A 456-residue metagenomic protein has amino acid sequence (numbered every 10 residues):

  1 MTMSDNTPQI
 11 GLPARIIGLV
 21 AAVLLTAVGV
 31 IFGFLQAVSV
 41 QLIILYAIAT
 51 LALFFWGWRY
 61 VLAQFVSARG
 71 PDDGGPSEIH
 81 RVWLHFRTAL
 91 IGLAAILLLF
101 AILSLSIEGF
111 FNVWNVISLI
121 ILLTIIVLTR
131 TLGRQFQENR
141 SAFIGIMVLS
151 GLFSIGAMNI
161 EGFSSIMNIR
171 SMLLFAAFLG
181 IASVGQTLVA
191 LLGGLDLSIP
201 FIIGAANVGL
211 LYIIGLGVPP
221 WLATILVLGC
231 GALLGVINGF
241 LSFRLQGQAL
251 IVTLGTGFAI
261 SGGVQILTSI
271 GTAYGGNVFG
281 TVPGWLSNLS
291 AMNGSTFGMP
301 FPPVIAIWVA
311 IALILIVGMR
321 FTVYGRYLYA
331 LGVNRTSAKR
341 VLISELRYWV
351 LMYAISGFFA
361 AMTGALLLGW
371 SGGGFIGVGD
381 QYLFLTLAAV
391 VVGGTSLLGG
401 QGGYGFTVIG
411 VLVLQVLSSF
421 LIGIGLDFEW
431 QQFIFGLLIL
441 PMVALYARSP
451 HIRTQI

Functional and structural regions predicted by a protein language model:
T2-F32, V40-F153, L313-I314, V333-T336 (+2 more regions): Cytosolic-side transmembrane-helix boundaries in multi-pass membrane proteins
I10, G18, S77-E78, A360 (+1 more regions): Transmembrane alpha-helical segments in multi-pass inner-membrane proteins
L35-V40, S104-F111, N159-S171, V264-G271 (+4 more regions): Inter-helical junctions in multi-pass inner-membrane proteins, predominant in energy-converting antiporter-like
F110, A249-F321, Y348-L351, S371-G379 (+1 more regions): Transmembrane helix-bundle core of multi-pass membrane transporters and related energy-transducing complexes
V148-N159, S164-L216, L241-Q246, S337 (+2 more regions): Single transmembrane alpha-helix segments in multi-pass membrane proteins
F175-G185, F201-A205, G229, L233-V236 (+7 more regions): Hydrophobic alpha-helical segments embedded in the membrane of multi-pass proteins
G217-F258, G410: Alpha-helical transmembrane segments within multi-pass membrane transporters and channels
P219-V227, L233-N238, T296-G373: Helix-loop-helix "hairpin" substructures at the membrane interface of multi-pass membrane proteins
